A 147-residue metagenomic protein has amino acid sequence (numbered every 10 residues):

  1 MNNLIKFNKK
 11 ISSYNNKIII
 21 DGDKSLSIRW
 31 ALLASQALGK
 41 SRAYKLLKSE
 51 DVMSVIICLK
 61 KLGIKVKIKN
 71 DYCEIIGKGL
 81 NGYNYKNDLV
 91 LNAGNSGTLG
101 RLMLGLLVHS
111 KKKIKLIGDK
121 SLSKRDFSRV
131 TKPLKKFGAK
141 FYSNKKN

Functional and structural regions predicted by a protein language model:
M1-N147: Structural preference for solvent-exposed beta-strand-turn elements and adjacent flexible terminal/loop segments within
